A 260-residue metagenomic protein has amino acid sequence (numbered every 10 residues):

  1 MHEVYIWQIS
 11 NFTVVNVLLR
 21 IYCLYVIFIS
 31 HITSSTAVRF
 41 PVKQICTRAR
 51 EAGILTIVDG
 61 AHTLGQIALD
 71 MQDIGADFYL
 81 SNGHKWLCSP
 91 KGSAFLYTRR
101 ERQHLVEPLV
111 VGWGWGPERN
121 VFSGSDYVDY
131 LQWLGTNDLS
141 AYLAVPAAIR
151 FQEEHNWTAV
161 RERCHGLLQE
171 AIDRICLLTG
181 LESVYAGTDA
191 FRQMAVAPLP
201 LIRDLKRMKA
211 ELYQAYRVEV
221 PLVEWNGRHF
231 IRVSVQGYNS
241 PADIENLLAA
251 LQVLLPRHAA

Functional and structural regions predicted by a protein language model:
H2-A61, G65: Active-site phosphate-binding strand-loop segment of PLP-dependent enzymes
I54, L181, V218: Short glycine/serine/threonine/alanine-rich loop segments
I57-D59, L80, E107, V184 (+1 more regions): Structural detector of well-ordered beta-strand residues that form the stable sheet scaffold of enzyme domains
I74-V121: Active-site PLP attachment segment
D126-D173: Structural signature of PLP-dependent enzymes
H165-Q169, L178-A215: Conserved PLP-binding catalytic core of the aspartate aminotransferase-like
I202-A260: PLP-dependent enzyme catalytic core of the Aspartate aminotransferase-like
